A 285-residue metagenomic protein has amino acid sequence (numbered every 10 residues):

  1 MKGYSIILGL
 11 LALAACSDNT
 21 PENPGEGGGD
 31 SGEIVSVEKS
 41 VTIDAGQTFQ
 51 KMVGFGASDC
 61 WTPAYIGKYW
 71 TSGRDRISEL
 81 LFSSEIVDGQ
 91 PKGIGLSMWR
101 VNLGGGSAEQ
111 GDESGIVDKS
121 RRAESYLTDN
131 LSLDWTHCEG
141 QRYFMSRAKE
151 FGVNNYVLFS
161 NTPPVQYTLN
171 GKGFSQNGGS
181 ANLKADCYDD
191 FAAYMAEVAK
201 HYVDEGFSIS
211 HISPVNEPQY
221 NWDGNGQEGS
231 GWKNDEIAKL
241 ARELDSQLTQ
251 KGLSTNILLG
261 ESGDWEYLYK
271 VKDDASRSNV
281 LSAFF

Functional and structural regions predicted by a protein language model:
M1-G9: Sec-dependent signal peptide recognition, specifically the positively charged N-region followed immediately by
I6-I7, I34, I212: Short hydrophobic transmembrane-like helices used for membrane targeting/insertion
G9-L10, Q50: Residue-level signal for mature regions of secreted extracellular proteins and peptides
L11-A12, I77: Disulfide-bonded cysteine motifs in exported proteins
L13-V37: Bacterial Sec-dependent N-terminal signal peptides
E38, I43-I209, D235, R242: N-terminal catalytic cores of secreted or lumenal carbohydrate-active enzymes
A57, V101, L158, P214-E217 (+1 more regions): Conserved beta-strand positions
D189-H211, P218-F285: Active-site neighborhood of glycoside hydrolase catalytic domains
